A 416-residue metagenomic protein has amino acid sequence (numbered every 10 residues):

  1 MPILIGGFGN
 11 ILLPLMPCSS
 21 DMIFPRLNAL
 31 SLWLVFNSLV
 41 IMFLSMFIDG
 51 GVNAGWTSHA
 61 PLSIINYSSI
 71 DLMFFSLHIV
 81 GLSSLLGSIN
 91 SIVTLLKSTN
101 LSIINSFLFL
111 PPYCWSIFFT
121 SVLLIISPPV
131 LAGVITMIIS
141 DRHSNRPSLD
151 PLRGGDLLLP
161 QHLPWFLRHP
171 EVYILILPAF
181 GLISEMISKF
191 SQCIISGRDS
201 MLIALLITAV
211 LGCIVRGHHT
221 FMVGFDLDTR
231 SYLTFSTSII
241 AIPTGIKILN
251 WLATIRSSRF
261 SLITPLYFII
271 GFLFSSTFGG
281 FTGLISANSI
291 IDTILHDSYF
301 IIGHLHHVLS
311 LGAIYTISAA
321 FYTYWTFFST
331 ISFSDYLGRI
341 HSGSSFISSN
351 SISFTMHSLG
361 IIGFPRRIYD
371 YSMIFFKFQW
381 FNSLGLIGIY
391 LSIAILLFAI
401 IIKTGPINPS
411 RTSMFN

Functional and structural regions predicted by a protein language model:
M1-N416: Membrane-embedded and interfacial regions of multi-pass energy-transducing membrane proteins
